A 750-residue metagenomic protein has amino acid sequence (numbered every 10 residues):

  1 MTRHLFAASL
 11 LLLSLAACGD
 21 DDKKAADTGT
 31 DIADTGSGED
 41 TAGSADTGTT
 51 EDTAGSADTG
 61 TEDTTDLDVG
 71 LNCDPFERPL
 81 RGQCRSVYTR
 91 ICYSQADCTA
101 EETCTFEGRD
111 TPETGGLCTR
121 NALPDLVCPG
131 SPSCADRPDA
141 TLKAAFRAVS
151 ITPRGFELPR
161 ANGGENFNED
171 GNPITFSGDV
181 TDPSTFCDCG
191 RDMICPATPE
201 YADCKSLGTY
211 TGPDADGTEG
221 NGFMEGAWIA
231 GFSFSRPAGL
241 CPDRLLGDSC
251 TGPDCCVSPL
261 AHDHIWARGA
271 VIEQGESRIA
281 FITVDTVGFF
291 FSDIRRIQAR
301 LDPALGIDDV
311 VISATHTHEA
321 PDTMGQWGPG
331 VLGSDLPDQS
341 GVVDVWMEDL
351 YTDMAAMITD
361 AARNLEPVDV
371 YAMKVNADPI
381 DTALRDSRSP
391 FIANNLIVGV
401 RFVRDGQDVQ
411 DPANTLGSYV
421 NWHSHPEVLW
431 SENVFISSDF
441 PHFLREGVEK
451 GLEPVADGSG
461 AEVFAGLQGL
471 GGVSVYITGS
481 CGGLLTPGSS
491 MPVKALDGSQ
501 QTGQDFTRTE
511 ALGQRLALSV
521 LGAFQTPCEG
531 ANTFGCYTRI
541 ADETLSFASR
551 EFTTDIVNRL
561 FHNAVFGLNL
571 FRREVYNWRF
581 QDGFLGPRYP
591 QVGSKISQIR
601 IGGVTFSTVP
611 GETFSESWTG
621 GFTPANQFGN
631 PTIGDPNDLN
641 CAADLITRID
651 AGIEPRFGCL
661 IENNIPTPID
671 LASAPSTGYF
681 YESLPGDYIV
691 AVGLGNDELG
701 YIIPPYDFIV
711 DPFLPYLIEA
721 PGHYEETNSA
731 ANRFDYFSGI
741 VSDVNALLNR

Functional and structural regions predicted by a protein language model:
M1-A26: Sec-dependent N-terminal signal peptides
A17-P75, L80, T114: Ser/Thr-rich, Pro/Gly/Ala-heavy low-complexity intrinsically disordered linkers and tails of secreted extracellular
G70-N72, I91-E101: Disulfide-braced loops of extracellular cysteine-rich modules
N72-T89, T119-R750: Non-catalytic substrate/cofactor recognition surfaces at enzyme active-site rims
P75-E77, T99-D110: Extracellular disulfide-bonded cysteine-rich modules/repeats
G82-R85, T105-T119: Short, disulfide-bonded extracellular cysteine-rich repeat modules
E101, E113-G116, G603-V604: Short, surface-exposed beta-edge/turn micro-motifs
